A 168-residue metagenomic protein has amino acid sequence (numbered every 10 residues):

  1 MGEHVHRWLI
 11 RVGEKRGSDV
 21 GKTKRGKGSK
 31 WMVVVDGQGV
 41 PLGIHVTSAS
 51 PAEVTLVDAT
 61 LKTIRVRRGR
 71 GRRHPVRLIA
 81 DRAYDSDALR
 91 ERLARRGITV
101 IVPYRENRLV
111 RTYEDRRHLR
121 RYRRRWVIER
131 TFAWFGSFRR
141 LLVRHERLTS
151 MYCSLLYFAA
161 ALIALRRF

Functional and structural regions predicted by a protein language model:
M1-V20, V35-G37: Active-site- or DNA-interface-adjacent structural scaffold in DNA-acting proteins
E3, M32, R77: Hydrophobic "anchor" residues on beta-strands that sit immediately upstream of conserved functional sites
R7, V33-V34, G39, V57 (+6 more regions): Mobile genetic element proteins and their domesticated derivatives, centered on retroelements and DNA transposons
R25-K30: Short, flexible loop/turn motifs enriched in small residues
H45-R68: Active-site beta-loop-alpha junctions of metal-dependent nucleic acid enzymes, especially the RNase H-like/DDE
S50, R68-L148: Helix-centered, glycine/charged polyanion-binding patches within enzymatic domains that contact phosphate-containing
L155-F168: Charged phosphate-binding loop/patch that engages nucleotide di/tri-phosphates or the phosphate backbone of nucleic
